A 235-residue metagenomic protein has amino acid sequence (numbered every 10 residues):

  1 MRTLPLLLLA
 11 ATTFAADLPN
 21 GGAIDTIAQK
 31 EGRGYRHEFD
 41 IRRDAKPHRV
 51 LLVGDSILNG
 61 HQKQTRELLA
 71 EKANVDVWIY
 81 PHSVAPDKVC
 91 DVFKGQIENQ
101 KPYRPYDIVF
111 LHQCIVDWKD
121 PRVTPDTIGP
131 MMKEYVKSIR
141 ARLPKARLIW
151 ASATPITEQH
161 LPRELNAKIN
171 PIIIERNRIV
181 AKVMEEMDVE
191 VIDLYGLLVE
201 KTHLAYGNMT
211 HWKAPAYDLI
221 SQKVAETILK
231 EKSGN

Functional and structural regions predicted by a protein language model:
M1-L4, K72: Absolute N-terminal positional cue centered near the fourth residue
T3-T12: Sec-dependent N-terminal signal peptides
T12-T13, S56-I57, S152: Short linear Ser/Thr-Pro motifs
A15-R33, D44-K46, A70, E185-E186 (+1 more regions): Conserved catalytic region of serine esterases and O-acyltransferases that act on ester linkages in lipids
N20-M131: Conserved SGNH/GDSL esterase-like catalytic core that processes O-acyl groups on lipids and polysaccharides
D91-N235: Alpha-helical cap/lid subdomain in secreted, periplasmic, or secretory-pathway luminal O-acyl-processing enzymes
